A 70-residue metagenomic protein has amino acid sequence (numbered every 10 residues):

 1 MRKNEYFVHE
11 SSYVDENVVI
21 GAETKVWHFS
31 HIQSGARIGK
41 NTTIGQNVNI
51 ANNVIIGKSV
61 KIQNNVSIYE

Functional and structural regions predicted by a protein language model:
M1-R2, V18: N-terminal targeting/docking segments
R2-E10: Short gly/ser/thr-rich secondary-structure transition/capping motifs
H9-E10, D15-E16, G21-A22, W27-H28 (+7 more regions): Left-handed beta-helix
